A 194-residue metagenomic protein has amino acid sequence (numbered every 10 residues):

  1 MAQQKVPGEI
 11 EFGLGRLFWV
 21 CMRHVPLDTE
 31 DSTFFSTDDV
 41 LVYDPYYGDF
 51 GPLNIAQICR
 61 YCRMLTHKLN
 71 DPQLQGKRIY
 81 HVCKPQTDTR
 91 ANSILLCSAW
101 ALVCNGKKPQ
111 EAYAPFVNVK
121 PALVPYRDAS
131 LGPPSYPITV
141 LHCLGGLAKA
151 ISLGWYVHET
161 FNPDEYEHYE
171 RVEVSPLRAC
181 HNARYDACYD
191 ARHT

Functional and structural regions predicted by a protein language model:
M1-T194: Cys-based phosphatase fold recognition centered on the PTP superfamily
